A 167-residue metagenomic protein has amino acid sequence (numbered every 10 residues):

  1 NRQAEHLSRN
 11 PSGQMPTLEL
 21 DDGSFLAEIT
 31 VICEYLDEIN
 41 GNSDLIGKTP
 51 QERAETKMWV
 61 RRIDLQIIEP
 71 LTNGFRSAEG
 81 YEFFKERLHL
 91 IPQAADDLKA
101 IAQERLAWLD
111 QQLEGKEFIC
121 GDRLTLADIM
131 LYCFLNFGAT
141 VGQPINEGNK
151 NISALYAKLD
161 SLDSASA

Functional and structural regions predicted by a protein language model:
N1-D96, A100: GST-like domain detector, emphasizing the conserved glutathione-binding G-site in the N-terminal thioredoxin-like
H6, L159-S161, A165: An amphipathic, aromatic/His-enriched active-site/gating alpha helix that lines ligand/cofactor pockets
G23, R61, E114, F134 (+1 more regions): Residue-level marker of positions within ordered structural domains that often coincide with functionally constrained
E52, I152-L155, A165: Hydrophobic side chains within well-formed alpha-helices
L65-D160: GST-like fold's C-terminal all-alpha helical module
